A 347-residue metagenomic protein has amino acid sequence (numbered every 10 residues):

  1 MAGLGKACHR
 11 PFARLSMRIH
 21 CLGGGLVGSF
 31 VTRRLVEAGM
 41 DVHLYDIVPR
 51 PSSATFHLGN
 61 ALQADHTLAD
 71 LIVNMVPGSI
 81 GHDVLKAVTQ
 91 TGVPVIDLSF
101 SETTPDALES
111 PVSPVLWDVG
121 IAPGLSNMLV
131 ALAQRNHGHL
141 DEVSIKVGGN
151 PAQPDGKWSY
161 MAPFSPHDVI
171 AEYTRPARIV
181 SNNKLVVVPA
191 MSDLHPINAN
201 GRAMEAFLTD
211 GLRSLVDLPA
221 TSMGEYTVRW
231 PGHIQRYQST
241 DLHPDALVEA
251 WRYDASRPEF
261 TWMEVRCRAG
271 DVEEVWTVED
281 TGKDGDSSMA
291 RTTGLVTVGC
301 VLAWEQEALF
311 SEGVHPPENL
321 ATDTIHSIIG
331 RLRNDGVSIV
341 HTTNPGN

Functional and structural regions predicted by a protein language model:
I19-G23: Conserved N-terminal Rossmann-fold NAD(P)-binding element of oxidoreductases
V27: Hydrophobic/small residue at the entry helix of a nucleotide-binding pocket
L35: Aromatic pocket-lining residues of Rossmann-like dinucleotide-binding sites
M40-S52: NAD(P)-binding Rossmann-fold cofactor-contacting core
L71-M75, V95-I96: N-terminal Rossmann-like NAD(P) cofactor-binding module of classical short-chain dehydrogenase/reductase
N74-A87, T103: Beta-loop-alpha module in the N-terminal Rossmann-like domain of NAD(P)-dependent dehydrogenases, especially those
L98-W117: Rossmann-fold NAD(P)-binding glycine/threonine-rich loop
N136-N347: C-terminal catalytic/substrate-binding lobe primarily of soluble NAD(P)-dependent oxidoreductases
